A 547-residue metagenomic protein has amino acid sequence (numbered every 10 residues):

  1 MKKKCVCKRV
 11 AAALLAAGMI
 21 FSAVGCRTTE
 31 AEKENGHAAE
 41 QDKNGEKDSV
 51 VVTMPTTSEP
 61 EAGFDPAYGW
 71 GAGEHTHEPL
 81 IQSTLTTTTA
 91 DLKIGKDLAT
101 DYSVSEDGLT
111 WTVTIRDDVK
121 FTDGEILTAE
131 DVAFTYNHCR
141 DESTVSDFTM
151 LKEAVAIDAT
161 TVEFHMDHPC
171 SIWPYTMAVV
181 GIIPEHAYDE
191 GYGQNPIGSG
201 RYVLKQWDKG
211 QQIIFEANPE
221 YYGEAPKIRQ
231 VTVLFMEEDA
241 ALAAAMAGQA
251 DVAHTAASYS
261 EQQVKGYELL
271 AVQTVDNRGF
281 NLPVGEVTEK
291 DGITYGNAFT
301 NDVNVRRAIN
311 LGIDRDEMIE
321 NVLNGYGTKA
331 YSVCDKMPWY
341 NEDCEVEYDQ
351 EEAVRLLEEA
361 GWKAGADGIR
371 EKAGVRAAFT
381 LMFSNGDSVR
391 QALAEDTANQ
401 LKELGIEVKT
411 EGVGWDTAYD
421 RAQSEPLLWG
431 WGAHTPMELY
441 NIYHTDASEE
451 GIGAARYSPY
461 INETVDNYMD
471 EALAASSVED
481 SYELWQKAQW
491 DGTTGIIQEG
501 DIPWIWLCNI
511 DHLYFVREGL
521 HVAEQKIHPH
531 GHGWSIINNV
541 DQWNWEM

Functional and structural regions predicted by a protein language model:
V52-M54, G124, A245-M246, V252-T255 (+2 more regions): Periplasmic binding protein-like
M54-V104, I197: N-terminal lobe/hinge region of extracytoplasmic solute-binding protein
G69, T89-K93, P169, Y175-P226 (+6 more regions): Gly/Pro-rich hinge or "lid" segments in bacterial periplasmic/extracellular proteins
S103, D107-T110, S146-H186, G519: Surface-exposed binding/hinge segments that line and control ligand-binding clefts or catalytic entry sites
T128-T135, A159-E163, G200-R201, R229-Q230 (+4 more regions): Alpha-helical secondary-structure segments
D208, Q212, N310-N341, E345 (+2 more regions): Detector for C-terminal structural segments
P219-Q263, E407-K409: Ligand-site clamp/hinge motif
K363-A433, H512: Ligand/substrate-recognition segments at binding pockets and active sites
